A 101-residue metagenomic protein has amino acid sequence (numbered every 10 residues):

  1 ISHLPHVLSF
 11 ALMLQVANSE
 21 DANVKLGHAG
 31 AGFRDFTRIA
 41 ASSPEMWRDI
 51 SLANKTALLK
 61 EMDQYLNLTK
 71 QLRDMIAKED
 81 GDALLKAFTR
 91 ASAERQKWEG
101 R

Functional and structural regions predicted by a protein language model:
I1-A31: Anionic-ligand binding region
A22-A91: Interdomain hinge/lid region at the active-site interface of Rossmann-like NAD(P)-dependent oxidoreductases
K97-R101: Amphipathic alpha-helical coiled-coil segments
